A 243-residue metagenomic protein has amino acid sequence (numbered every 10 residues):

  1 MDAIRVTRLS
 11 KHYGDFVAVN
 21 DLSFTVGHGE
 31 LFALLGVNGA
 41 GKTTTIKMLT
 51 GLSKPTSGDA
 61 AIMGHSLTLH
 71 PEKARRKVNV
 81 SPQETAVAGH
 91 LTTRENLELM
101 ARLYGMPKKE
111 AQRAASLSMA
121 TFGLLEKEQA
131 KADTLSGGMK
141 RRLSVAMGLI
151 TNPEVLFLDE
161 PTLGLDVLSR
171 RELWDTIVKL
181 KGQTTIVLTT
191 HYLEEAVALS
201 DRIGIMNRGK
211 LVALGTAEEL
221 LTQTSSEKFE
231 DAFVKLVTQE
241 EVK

Functional and structural regions predicted by a protein language model:
H90, K131-G138: Conserved ABC ATPase signature
E98, R102, K109-K127: Conserved ABC ATPase "signature" region
N152: Conserved catalytic motifs of ABC-family nucleotide-binding domains
L156-E160: Catalytic Walker B motif of ABC-type/P-loop ATPase nucleotide-binding domains
L214-G215: ABC ATPase "signature
